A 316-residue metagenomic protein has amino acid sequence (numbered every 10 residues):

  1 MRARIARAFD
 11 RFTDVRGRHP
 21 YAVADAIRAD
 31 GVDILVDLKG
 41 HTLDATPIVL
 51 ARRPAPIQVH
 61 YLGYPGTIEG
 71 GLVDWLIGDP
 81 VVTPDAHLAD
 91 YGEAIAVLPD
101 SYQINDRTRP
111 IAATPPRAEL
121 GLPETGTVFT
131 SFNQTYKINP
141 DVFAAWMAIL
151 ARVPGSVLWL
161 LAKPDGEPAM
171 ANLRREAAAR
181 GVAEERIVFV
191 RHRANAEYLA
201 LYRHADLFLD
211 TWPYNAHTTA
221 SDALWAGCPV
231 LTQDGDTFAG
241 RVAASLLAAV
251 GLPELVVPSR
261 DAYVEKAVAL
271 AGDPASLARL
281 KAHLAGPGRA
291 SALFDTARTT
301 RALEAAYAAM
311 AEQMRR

Functional and structural regions predicted by a protein language model:
M1-L72, P80-L88, L158-S276, L280-T296: Conserved nucleotide-cofactor-binding alpha/beta core module
V73-D74, E93-A94, T125-V128, S156 (+2 more regions): Structural beta-strand/beta-sheet cores of well-ordered domains, especially the beta-sheet scaffolds that support
D79-A144, G286, F294, T299-R316: Glycine-rich phosphate/pyrophosphate-binding loop and adjacent beta-alpha nucleotide/cofactor-binding cores
D100-A194, L201: Conserved catalytic-core segment of nucleotide-activated headgroup transferases in glycan assembly
